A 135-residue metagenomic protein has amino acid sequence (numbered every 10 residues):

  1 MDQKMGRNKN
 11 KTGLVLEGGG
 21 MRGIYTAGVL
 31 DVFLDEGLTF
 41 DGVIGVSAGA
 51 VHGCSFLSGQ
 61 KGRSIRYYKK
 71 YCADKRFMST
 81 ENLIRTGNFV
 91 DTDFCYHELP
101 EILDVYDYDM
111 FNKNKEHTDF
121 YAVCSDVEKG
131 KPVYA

Functional and structural regions predicted by a protein language model:
M1-V46, C54-A135: Patatin-like phospholipase
